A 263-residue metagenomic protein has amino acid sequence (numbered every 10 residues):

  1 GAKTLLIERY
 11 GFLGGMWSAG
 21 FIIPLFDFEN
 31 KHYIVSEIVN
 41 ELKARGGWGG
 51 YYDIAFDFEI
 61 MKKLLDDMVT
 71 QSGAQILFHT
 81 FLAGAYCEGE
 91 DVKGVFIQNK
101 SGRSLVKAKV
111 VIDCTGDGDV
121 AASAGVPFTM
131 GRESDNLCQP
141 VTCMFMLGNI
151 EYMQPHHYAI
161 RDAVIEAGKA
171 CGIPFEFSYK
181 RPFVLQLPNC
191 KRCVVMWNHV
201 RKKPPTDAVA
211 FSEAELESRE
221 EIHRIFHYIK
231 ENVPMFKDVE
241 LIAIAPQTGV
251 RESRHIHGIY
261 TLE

Functional and structural regions predicted by a protein language model:
G1-A2, S123: Alpha-helix C-terminal capping segments
A2-K3, E8-E88, Q139: Conserved N-terminal/central alpha/beta ligand/cofactor-binding core
D57, E90, Q186-P188: Short N-terminal helix-initiation segments at or just after the protein's N-terminus
F78, D91, M235-K237: Short, basic and Ser/Thr-rich N-terminal targeting/leader segments
G89-V95: Short, hydrophobic/aromatic-rich segments at coil-to-beta transitions
Q98-N99, R103-V110, C114-E263: Flavin (FAD/FMN)-binding glycine-rich loop and adjacent Rossmann-like elements that form
